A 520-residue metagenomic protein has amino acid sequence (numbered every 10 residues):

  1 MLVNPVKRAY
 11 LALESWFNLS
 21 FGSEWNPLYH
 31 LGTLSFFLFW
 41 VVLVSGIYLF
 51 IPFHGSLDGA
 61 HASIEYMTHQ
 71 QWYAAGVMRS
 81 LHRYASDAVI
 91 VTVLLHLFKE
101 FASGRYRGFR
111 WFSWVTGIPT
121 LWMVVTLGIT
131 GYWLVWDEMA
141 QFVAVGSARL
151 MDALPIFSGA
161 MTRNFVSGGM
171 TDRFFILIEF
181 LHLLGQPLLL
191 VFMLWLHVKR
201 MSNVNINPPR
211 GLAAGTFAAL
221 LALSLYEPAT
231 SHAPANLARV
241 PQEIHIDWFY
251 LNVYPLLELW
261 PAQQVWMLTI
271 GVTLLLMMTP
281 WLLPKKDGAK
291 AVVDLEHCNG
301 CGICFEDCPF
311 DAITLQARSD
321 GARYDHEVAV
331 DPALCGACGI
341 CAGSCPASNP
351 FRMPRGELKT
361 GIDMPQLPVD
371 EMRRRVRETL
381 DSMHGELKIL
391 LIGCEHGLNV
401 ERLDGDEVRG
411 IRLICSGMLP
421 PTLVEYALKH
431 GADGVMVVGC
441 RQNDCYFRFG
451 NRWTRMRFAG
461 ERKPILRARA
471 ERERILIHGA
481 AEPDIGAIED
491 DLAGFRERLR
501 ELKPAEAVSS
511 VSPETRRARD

Functional and structural regions predicted by a protein language model:
M1-F21, Y29: Perimembrane topogenic segments of multi-pass inner/organellar membrane proteins
M1-R8, A289, G300, A312 (+3 more regions): Short, intrinsically disordered terminal tails adjacent to the first/last structured region
S20-I51, S63-H82, A88, L95-A291 (+3 more regions): Membrane-embedded alpha-helical bundles of multi-pass integral membrane proteins
F37-A60, K388, I392-L403: Conserved oxyanion/phosphate-binding beta-strand-loop segments in alpha/beta enzyme cores
I118, Y132, F142-G146, G215-A219 (+1 more regions): Iron-sulfur-associated redox domains of electron-transfer enzymes in respiratory and anaerobic energy metabolism
P284-E296, F351-E371: Membrane-interfacial segments at transmembrane helix termini in multi-pass membrane proteins
E296-C298, C335: Short Cys/His-rich zinc-binding micro-motifs
I303-V330, L334-G336, I340-P365: Iron-sulfur cluster-binding cysteine motifs and their immediate structural context in ferredoxin-like electron-transfer
